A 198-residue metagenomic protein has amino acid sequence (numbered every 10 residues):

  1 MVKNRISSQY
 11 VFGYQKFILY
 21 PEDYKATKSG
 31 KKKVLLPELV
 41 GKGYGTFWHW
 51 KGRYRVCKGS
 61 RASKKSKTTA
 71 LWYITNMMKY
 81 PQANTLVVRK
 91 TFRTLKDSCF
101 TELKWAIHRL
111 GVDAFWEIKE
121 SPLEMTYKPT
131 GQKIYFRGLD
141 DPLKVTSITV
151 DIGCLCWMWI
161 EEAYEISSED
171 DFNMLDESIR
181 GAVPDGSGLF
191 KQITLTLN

Functional and structural regions predicted by a protein language model:
M1-N198: Phosphate/NTP-binding elements of NTP-utilizing enzymes
